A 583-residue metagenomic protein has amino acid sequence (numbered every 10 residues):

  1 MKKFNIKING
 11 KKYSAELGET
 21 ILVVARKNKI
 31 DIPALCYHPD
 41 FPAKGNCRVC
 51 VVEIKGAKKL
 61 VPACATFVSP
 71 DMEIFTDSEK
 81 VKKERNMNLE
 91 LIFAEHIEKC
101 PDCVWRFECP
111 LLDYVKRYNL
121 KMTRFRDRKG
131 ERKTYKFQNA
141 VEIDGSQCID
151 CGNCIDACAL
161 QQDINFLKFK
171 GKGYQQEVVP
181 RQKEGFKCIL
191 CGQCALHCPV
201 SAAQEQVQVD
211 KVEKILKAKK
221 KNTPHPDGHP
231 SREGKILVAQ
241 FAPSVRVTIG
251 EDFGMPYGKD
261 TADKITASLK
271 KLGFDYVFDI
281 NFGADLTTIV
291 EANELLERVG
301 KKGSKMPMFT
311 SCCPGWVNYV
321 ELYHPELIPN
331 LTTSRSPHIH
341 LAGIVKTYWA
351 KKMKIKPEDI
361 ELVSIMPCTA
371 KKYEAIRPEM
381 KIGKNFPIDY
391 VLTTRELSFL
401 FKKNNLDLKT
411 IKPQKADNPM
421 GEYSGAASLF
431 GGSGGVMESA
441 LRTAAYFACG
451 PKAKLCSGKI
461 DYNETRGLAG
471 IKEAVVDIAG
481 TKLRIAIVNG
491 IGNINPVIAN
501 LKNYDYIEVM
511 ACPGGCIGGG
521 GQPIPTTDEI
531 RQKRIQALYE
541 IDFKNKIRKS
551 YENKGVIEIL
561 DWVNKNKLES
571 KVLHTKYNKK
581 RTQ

Functional and structural regions predicted by a protein language model:
K2-K11: Eukaryote-biased recognition of intrinsically disordered, low-complexity regulatory segments
F4, A15-D71, D77, V81 (+2 more regions): Iron-sulfur-associated redox domains of electron-transfer enzymes in respiratory and anaerobic energy metabolism
I8, G171, I478-G480: A generic beta-sheet turn/junction motif
R48-L190, L196, V200-A218, I236-L237: Fe-S ferredoxin-like electron-transfer domains and their immediately adjacent linker/connector regions across
